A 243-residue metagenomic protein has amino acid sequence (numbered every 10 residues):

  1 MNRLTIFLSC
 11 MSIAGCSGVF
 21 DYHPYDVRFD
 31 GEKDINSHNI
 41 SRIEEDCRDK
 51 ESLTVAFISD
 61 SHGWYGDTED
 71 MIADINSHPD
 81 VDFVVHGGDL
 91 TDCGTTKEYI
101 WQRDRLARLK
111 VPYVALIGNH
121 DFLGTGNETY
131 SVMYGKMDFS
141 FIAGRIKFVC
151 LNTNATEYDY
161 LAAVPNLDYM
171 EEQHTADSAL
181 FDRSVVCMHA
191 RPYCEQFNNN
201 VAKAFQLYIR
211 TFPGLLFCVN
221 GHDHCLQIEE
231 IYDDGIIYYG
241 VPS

Functional and structural regions predicted by a protein language model:
M1-A14: Sec-dependent bacterial lipoprotein signal peptides
S17-W101: N-terminal active-site segment of His-dependent metallophosphoesterases
G31-D34, N39, T96-R183, K203-F217 (+1 more regions): Extended active-site neighborhood of metal-dependent phosphoesterases/phosphodiesterases
D60, G88-D89, G118-N119, H189 (+1 more regions): Active-site glycine-centered loops adjacent to acidic/histidine catalytic or metal-binding residues that shape
S61-G66, L90-K97, F122-T125, D159-L161 (+1 more regions): Acidic-and-aromatic substrate-binding clefts and catalytic sites of carbohydrate-active enzymes
G87-G88, N152-A155, A190: Short, histidine-centered active-site or binding-site loop motifs used for metal coordination, general acid-base
I117, S184-C194: Active-site segments of SGNH/GDSL-like serine hydrolases that catalyze O-acetyl group transfer/hydrolysis on lipids
